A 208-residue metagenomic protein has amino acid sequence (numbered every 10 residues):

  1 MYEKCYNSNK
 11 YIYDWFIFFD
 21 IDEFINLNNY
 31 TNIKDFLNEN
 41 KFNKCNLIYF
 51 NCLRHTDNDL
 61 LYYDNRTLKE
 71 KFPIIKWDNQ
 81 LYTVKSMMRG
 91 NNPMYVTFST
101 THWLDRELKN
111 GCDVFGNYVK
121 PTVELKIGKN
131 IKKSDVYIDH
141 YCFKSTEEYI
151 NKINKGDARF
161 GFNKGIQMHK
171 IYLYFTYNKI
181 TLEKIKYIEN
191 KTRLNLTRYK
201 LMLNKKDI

Functional and structural regions predicted by a protein language model:
M1-F18, L27: Active-site-proximal specificity loops/subdomain of glycosyltransferases
Y2-E3, L27-I208: Catalytic-site signature of metal-activated, phosphate-bearing donor transferases, centered on the GT-A/GT-A-like
D14, D22, N46: Conserved acidic residues
